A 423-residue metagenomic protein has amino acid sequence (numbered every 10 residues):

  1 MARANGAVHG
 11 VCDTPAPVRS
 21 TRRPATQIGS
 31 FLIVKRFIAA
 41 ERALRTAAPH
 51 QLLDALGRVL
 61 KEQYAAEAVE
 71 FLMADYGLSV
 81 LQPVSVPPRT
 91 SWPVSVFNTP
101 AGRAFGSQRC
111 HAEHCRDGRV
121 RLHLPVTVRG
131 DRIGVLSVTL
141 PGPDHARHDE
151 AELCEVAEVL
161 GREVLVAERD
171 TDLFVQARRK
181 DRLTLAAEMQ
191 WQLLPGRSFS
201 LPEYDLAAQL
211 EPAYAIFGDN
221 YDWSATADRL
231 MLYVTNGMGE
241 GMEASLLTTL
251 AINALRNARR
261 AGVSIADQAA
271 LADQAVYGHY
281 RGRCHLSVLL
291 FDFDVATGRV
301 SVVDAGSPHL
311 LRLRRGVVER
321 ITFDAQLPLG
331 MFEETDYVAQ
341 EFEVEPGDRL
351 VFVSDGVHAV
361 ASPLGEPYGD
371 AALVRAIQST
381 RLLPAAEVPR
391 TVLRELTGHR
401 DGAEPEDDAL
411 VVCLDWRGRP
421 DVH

Functional and structural regions predicted by a protein language model:
M1-L44, V166: Signal-transmission linkers at sensory-effector interfaces
A4-H9, D13-T21, A74-Y76, V84-P88 (+4 more regions): … and, occasionally, acidic/histidine-rich disordered N-termini of signaling adaptors
G29-L32, R42-L56, R178, R182-L185 (+3 more regions): Signal-transducing coiled-coil linker helices
E41-R109, C115, A305-G306, Q326: Structured interaction and signal-relay segments at domain junctions
H111-V128: A short, aliphatic-rich beta-strand micro-motif
H123-V138, G142, E150-L153, A227-L230 (+1 more regions): Short hydrophobic/glycine-rich mini-motifs in sensory/regulatory modules that couple input to downstream signaling
H145-L165, L250-N253: Amphipathic alpha-helical "output/dimerization" segments
H148, G241-A261, A325, R349-A403 (+1 more regions): Active-site-proximal, acidic helix/loop segment immediately C-terminal to a metal-coordinating Asp/Glu
